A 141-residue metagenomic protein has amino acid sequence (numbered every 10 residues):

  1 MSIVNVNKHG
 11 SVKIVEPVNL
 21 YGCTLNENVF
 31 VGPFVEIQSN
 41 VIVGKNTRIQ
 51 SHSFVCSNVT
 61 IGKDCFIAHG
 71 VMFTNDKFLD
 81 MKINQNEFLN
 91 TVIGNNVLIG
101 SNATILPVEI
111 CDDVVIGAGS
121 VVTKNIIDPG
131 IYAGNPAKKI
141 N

Functional and structural regions predicted by a protein language model:
S2-N7, E16-L25, F30-I110, N135-A137: Flexible, glycine/small-residue-enriched loop-and-beta-strand segment within the central core of proteins
D76, N125, I140: Residues that scaffold the ATP/ADP-binding catalytic core of kinase and kinase-like folds
V115, S120-K124, P129: Internal alpha/beta core interface subdomains
D128-N141: Conserved beta-strand-loop-alpha-helix hinge in the C-terminal portion of ABC ATPase nucleotide-binding domains
